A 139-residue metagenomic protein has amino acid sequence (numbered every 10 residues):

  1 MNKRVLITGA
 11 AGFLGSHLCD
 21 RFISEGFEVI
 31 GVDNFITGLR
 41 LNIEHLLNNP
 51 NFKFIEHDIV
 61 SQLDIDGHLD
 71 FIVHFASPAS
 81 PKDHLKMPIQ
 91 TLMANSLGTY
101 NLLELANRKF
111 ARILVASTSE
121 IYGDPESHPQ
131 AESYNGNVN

Functional and structural regions predicted by a protein language model:
M1-N139: N-terminal Rossmann-like NAD(P)+-binding domain of SDR-like oxidoreductases, especially those catalyzing
